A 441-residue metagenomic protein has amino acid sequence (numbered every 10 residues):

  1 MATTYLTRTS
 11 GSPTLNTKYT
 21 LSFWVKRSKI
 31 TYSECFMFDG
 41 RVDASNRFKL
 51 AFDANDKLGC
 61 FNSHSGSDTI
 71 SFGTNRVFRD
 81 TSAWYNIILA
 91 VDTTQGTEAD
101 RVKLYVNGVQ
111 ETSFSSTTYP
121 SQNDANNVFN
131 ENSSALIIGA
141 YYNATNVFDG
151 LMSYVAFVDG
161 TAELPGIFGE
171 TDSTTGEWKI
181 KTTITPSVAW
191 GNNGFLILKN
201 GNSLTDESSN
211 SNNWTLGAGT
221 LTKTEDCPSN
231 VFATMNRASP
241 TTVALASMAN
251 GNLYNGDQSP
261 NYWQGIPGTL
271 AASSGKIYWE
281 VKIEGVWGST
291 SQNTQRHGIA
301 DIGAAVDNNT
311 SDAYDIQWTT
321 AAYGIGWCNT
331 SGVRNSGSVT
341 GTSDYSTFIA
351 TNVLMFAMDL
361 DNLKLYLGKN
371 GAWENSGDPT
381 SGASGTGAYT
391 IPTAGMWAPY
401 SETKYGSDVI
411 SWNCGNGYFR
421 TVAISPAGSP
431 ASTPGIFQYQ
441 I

Functional and structural regions predicted by a protein language model:
M1-T17, A54-C60, H64-D68, N132-A135 (+1 more regions): Low-complexity, glycine/proline/serine-rich flexible segments
M1-T3, S22-I30, K49-D124, G341-D344 (+1 more regions): Extracellular glycan-interaction surfaces
M1-Y19, T69-R79, Y141-A144, I180-V188 (+2 more regions): Short surface loop/edge beta-strand patches of beta-sandwich-type extracellular domains that form ligand-contact sites
M1-Y5, G96-E98, S115-T117, L151-N212 (+4 more regions): Extended recognition patches within non-cytosolic domains
T3-F61, G96-E98, T161-G166, L270-S274 (+2 more regions): Extracellular glycan-recognition modules
L21-K29, I87-L89, I138, M152-A156 (+5 more regions): Short hydrophobic/aromatic patches on beta-strands that form ligand-binding or substrate-lining surfaces
N126-M152, T403-K404: Extracellular glycan-interaction patches encoded by glycine-rich segments
R296-V353: Glycine-aromatic-enriched beta-strand/loop faces of beta-sandwich-type recognition domains, especially lectin-like
